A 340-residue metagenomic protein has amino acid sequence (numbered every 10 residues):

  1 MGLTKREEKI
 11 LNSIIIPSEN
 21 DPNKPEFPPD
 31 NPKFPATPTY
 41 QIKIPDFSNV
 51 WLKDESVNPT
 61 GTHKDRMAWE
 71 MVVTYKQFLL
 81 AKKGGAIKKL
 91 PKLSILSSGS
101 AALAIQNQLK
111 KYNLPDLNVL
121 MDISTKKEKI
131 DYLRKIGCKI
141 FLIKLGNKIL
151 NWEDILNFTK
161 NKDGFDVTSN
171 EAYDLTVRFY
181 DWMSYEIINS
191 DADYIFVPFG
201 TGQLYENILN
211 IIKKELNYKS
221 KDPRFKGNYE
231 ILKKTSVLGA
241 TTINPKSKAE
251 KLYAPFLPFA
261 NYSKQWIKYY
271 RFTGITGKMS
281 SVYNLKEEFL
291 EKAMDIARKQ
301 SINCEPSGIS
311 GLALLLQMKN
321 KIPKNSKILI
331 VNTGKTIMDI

Functional and structural regions predicted by a protein language model:
M1-I340: PLP-dependent amino-acid enzyme catalytic core
